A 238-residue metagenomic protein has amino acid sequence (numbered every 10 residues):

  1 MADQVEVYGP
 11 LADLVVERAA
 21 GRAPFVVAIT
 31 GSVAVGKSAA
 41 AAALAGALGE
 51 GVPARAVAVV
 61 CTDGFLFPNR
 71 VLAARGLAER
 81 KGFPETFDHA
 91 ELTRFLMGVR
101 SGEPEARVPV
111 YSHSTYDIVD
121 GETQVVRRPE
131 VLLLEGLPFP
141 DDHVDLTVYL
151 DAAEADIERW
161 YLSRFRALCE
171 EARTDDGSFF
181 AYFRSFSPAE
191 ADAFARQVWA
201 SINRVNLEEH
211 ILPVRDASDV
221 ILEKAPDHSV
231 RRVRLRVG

Functional and structural regions predicted by a protein language model:
M1-V26: Extreme N-terminal, non-catalytic leader segments that precede Walker-type/kinase nucleotide-binding cores
A2, V7, A58-C61, F65-V119: Conserved nucleotide-sensing/catalytic segment adjacent to the nucleotide-binding pocket in NTP-handling enzymes
Q4-Y8, F139-G238: Conserved NTP phosphate-binding and transfer environment spanning the P-loop NTPase/kinase superfamily
A20-A23, E91-H143, I202-V214: Glycine-rich phosphate-binding loop used to anchor ATP phosphates in small-molecule kinases, encompassing both
S32: P-loop (Walker A) phosphate-binding loop of NTP-binding proteins
K37: Conserved lysine of the Walker
A40, L44: Hydrophobic positions on the alpha1 helix immediately C-terminal to the Walker A/P-loop
G46-A58: Post-Walker A helix-loop "phosphate-sensing" segment adjacent to the P-loop in P-loop NTPases
